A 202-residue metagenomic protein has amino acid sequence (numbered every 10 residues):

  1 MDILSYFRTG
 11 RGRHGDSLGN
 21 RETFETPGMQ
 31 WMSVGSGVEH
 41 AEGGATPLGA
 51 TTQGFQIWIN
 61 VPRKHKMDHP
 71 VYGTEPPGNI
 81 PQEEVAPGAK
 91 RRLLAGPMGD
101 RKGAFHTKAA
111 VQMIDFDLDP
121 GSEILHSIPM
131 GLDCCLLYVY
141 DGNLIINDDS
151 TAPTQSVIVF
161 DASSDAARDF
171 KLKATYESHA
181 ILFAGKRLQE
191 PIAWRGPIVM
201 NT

Functional and structural regions predicted by a protein language model:
M1-N201: Jelly-roll (double-stranded beta-helix
